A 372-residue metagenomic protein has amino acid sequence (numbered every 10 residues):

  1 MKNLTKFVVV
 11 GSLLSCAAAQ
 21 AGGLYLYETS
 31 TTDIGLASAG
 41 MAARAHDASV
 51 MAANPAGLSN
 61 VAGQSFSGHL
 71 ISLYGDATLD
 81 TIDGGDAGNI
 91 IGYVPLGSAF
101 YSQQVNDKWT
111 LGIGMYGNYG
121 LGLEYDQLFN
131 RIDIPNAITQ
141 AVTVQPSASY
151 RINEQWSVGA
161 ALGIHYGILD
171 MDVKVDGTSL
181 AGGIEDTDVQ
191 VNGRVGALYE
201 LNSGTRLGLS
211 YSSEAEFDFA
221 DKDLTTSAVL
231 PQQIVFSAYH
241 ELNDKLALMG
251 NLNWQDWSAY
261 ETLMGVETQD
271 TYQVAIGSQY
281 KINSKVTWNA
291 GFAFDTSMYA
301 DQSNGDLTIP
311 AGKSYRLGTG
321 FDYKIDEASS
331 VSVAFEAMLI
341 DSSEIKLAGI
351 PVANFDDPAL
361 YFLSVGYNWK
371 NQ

Functional and structural regions predicted by a protein language model:
M1-A21: Gram-negative bacterial Sec-dependent N-terminal signal peptides
G22-A37, M41, L79-A87, Y93-Q372: Outer-membrane beta-barrel porins/channels
M41-H46, M51-Q64, Y101-K108: Outer-membrane beta-barrel pore proteins
G57, S72-D76: Short active-site-proximal "capping" loops at secondary-structure junctions
F66-H69: N-terminal low-complexity or amphipathic/hydrophobic leaders
